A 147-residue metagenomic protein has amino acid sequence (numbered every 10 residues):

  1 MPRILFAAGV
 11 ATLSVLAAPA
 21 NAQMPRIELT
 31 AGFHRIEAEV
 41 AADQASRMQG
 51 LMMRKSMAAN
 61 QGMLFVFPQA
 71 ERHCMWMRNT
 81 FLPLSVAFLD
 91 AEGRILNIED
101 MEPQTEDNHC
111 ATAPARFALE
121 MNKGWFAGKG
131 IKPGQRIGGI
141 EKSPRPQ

Functional and structural regions predicted by a protein language model:
M1-I4: Positively charged n-region of N-terminal signal peptides that target proteins for export
F6-L16: Bacterial N-terminal signal peptides
A17-N21: Juxtamembrane cytosolic interface motif at the C-terminal end of transmembrane helices
A22-Q147: Compact, glycine-rich, soluble single-domain proteins
